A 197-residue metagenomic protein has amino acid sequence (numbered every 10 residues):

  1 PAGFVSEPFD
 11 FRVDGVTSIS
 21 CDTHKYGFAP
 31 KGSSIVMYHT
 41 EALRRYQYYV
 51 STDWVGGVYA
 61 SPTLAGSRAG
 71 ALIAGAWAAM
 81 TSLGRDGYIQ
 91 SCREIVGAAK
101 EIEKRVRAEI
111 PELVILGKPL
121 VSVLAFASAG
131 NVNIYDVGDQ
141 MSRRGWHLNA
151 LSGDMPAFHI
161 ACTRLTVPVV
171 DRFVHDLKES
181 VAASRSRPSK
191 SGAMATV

Functional and structural regions predicted by a protein language model:
P1-L64, A71, G97: Conserved PLP-enzyme active-site core in the AAT-like
E7-F9, D22-H24, P62-A65, P111-V114 (+2 more regions): Generic recognition of flexible, low-complexity loop/linker segments
I19, F28, L43-Y48, Y88-I89 (+2 more regions): Acidic/polar loop patches that form or flank catalytic/metal-binding clefts of enzymes that bind anionic ligands
C21-D22, A29, V36-H39, T81 (+4 more regions): Generic beta-strand/beta-sheet core signal
D22, Y26, L43, P62 (+5 more regions): Change "in soluble alpha/beta enzymes" to "in soluble alpha/beta proteins
P62-T81, I115: PLP-dependent aminotransferase class I/II
A74-Q90, P168: Amphipathic alpha-helix from the class-I
I89-C92, V96-E103, A108-I110, V121-S122 (+1 more regions): Non-catalytic terminal extensions of PLP-dependent enzymes
